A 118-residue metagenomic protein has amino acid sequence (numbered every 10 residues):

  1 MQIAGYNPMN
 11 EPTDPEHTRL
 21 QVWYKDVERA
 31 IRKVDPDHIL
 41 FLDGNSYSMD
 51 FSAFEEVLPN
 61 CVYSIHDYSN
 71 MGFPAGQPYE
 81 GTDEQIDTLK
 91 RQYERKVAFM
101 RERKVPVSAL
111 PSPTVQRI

Functional and structural regions predicted by a protein language model:
M1-G5, W23-V34: An active-site-proximal structural segment forming one wall of the substrate-binding cleft that immediately precedes
M1-H17: Active-site groove signature of glycoside hydrolases
P8, W23-D26, Q92-R95: Non-catalytic alpha-helical scaffold/packing segments enriched in small hydrophobic residues
P15-W23, G81-T88: Alpha-helix N-cap and loop-to-helix initiation/capping positions
R29-N45, M49-I118: Substrate-binding clefts and catalytic carboxylate motifs of secreted carbohydrate-active enzymes
